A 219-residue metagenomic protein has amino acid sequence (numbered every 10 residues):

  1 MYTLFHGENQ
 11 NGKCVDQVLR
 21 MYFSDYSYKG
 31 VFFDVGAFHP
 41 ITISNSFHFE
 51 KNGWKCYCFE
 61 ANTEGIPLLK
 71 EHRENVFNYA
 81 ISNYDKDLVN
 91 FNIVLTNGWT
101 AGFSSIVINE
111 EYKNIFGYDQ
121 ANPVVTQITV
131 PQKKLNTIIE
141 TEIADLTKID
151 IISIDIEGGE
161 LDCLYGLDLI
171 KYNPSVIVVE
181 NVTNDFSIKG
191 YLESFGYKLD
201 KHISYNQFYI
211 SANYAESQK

Functional and structural regions predicted by a protein language model:
M1-K219: Phosphate/nucleotide-binding beta-alpha loop and adjacent structural elements of enzyme active sites
